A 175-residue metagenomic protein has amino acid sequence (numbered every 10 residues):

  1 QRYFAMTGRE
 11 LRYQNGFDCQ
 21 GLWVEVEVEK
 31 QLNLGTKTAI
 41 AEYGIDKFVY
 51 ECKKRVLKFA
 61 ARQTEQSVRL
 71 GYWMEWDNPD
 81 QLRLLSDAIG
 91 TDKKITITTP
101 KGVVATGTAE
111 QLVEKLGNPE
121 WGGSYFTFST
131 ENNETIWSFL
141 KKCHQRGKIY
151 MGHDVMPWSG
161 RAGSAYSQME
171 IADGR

Functional and structural regions predicted by a protein language model:
Q1-R175: N-terminal, positively charged nucleic-acid-binding surface of large information/translation enzymes
